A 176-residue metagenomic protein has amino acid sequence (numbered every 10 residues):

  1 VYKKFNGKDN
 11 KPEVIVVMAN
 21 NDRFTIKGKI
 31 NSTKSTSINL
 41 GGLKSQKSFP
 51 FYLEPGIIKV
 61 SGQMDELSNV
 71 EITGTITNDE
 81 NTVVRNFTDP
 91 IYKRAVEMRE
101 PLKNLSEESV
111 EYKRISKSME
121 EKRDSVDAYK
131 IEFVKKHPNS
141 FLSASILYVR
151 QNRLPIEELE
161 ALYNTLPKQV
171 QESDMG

Functional and structural regions predicted by a protein language model:
V1-A128: A non-transmembrane, solvent-exposed segment enriched in polar/low-complexity residues
L102, V134, I146, L166-Q171: A conserved position within tetratricopeptide repeats
E108, K135-S140: Surface-exposed helix-capping loop/turn segments at secondary-structure junctions
E120-H137, E157-A161: Amphipathic alpha-helical coiled-coil segments
A128, A144-S145, N164: Positions in alpha-helical segments
N139-V149: Amphipathic alpha-helical repeat scaffolds of TPR domains
E157-G176: N-proximal helix/coil linker or "cap" segments that precede and/or mark the start of modular domains
